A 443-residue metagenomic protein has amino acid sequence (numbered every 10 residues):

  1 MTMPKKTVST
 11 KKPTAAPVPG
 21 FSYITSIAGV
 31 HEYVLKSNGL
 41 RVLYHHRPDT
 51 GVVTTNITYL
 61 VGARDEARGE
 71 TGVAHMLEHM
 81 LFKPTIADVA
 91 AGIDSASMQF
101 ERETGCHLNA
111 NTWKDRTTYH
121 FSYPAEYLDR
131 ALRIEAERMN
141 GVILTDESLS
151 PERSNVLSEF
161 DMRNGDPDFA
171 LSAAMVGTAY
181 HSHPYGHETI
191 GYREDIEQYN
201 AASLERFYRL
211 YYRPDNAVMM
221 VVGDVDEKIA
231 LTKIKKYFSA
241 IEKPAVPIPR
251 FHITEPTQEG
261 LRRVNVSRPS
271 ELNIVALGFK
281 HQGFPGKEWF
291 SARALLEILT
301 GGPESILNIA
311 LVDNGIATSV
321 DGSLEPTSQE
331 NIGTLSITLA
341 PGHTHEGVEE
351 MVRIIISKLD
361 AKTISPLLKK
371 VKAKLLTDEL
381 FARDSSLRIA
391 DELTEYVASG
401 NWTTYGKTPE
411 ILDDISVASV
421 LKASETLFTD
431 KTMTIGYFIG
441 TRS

Functional and structural regions predicted by a protein language model:
T2-P19, H181, Y185, T189 (+5 more regions): An aromatic/glycine/proline-enriched structural segment found at the starts of mature extracellular/organellar domains
T2-Y23, V218-G223, S336-T338, K358-S443: C-terminal regions of mature proteins
P4-T14, Y59, I93-F207, T254 (+1 more regions): Acidic/histidine-enriched segments that form metal/cofactor-coordinating and catalytic pocket/exosite environments
A16-G51: N- or domain-start disorder-to-order transition segments that initiate the globular core
V18, D49, T54-S122, H187-T189 (+2 more regions): M16/MPP (pitrilysin/insulinase) zinc-metallopeptidase core fold and M16-derived inactive scaffolds
G39, I57, H75, Y119 (+13 more regions): Buried hydrophobic packing residues in well-ordered domains
H46-R47, N56-T58, V246-E304, Y396 (+1 more regions): His/Glu-based metal-binding/catalytic segments typifying zinc-dependent metallopeptidases
P84-A87, S122-R153, P303, D321 (+1 more regions): M16/insulysin-pitrilysin zinc metalloprotease superfamily fold
